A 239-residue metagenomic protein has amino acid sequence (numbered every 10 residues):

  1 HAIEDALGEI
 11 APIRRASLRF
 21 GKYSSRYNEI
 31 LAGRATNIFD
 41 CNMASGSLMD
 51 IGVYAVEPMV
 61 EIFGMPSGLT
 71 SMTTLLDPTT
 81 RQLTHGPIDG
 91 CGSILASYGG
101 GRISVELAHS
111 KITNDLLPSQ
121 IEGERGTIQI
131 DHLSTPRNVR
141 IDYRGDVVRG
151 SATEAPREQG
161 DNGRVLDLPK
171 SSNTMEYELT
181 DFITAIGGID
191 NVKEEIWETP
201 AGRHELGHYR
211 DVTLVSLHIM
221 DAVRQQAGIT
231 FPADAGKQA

Functional and structural regions predicted by a protein language model:
H1, A55-V56, E176-I183, L217-M220: A general structural signal for well-ordered alpha-helical segments in protein cores
H1-T70, T80-Q82: Predominantly a Rossmann-like dinucleotide-binding segment in NAD(P)-dependent oxidoreductases
M49, V53, S172-E176, G207: Electropositive phosphate-/nucleotide-binding environments in soluble metabolic enzymes
A55-N138, Y143-D146, L179-K193, G236-A239: Contiguous beta-strand/loop segments that form the cofactor/metal-binding neighborhood of enzyme cores
I141, G145, G160-G163, D167: A structural signal for the main folded, soluble domain(s) of proteins
G150-R157, R164-L168: Generic detection of short hydrophobic beta-strand segments and adjacent strand-loop junctions
L166-T180: Active-site loop of classical SDR/Rossmann-like NAD(P)-dependent oxidoreductases, centered on the catalytic Tyr-X3-Lys
D181-A239: C-terminal helix-rich "cap/oligomerization" subdomain common to oxidoreductases
